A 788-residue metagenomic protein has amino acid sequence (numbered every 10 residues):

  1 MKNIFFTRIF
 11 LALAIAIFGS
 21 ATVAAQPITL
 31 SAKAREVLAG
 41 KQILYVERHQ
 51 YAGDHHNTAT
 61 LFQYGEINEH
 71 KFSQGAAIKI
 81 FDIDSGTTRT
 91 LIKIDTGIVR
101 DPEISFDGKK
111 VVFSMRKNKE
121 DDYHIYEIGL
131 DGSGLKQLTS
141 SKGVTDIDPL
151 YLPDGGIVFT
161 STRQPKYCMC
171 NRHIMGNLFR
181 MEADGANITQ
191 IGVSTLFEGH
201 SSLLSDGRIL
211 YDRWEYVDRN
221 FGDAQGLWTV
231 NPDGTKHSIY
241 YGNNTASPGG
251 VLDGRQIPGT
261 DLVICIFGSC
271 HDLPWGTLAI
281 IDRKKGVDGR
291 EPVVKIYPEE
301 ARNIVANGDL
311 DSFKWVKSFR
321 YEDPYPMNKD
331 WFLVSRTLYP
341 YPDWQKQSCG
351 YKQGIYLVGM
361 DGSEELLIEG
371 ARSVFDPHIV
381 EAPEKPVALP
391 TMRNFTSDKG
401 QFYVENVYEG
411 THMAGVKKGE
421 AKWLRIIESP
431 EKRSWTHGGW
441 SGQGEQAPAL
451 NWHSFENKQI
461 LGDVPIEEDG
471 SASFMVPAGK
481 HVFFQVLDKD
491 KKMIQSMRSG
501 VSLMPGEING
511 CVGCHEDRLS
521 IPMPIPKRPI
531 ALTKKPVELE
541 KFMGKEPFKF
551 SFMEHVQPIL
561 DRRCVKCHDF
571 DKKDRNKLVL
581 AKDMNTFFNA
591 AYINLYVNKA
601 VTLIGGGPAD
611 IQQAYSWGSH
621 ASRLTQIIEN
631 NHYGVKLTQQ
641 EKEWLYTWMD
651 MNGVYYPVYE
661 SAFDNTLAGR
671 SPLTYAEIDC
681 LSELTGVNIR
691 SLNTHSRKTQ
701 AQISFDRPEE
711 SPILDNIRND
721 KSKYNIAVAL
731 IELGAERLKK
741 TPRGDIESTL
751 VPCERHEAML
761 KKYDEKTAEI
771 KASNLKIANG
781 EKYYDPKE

Functional and structural regions predicted by a protein language model:
M1-L11: Bacterial N-terminal signal peptides that target proteins for export
I4, S20, H55-T58, Y64 (+9 more regions): Short linear motifs in intrinsically disordered/low-complexity regions
I9-S20: Bacterial N-terminal signal peptides
A21-A25: Sec/Tat signal peptide C-region and signal peptidase I cleavage site
Q26, K33-A34, L38-G40, I83 (+6 more regions): Aromatic- and Gly/Pro-enriched helix-to-coil junctions and flexible linker segments
Q26-D469, M475, I494-S502, G506-G510: Sequence signature of WD/YWTD-type beta-propeller architectures
